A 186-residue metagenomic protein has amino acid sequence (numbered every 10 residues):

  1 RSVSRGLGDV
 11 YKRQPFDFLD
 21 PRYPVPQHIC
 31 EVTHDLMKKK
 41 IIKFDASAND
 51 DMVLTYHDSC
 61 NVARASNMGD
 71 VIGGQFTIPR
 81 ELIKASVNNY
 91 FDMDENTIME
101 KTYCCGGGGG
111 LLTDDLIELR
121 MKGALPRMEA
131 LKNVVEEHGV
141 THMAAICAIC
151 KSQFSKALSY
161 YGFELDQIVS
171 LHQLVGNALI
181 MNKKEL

Functional and structural regions predicted by a protein language model:
R5-L186: Iron-sulfur cluster-binding electron-transfer modules in prokaryotic oxidoreductases
